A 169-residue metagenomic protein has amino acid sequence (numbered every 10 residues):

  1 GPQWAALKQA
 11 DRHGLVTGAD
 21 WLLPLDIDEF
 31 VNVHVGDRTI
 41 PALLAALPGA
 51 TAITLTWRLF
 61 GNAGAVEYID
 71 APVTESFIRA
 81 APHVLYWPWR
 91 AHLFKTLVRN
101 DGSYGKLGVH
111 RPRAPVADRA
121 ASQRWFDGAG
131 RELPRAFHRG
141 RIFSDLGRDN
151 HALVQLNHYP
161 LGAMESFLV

Functional and structural regions predicted by a protein language model:
G1-L22, N32-V35: Active-site-proximal specificity loops/subdomain of glycosyltransferases
A5-A6, V33-V169: Catalytic-site signature of metal-activated, phosphate-bearing donor transferases, centered on the GT-A/GT-A-like
D26-I27: Short acidic donor-binding/metal-coordinating loop in glycosyltransferase active sites
